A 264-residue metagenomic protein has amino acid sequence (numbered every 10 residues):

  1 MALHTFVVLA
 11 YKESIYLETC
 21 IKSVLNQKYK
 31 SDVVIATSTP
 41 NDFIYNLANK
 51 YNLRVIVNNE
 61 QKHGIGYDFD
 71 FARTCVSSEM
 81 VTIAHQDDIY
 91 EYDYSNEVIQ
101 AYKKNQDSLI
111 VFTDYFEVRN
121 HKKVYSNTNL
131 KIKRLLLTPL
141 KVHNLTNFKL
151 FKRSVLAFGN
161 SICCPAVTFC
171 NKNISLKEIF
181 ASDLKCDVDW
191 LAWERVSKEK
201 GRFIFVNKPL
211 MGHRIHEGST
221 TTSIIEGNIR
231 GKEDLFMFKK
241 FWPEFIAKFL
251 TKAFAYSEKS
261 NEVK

Functional and structural regions predicted by a protein language model:
M1-S23: N-proximal low-complexity "stem/linker" segments adjacent to membrane-targeting elements
K22-S31: Short, acidic, metal-binding catalytic loop of nucleotide-sugar glycosyltransferases
S31-P40, V57-N58: Short beta-strand/loop segment that forms part of the nucleotide-sugar
A36-Y45, H85: A conserved acidic beta->alpha catalytic loop
N59-V76: Glycine-rich, basic loop-to-helix element that forms the pyrophosphate-binding segment of sugar-nucleotide handling
V81: Short aromatic/hydrophobic "clamp" motif used to bind/position activated sugar donors
D93-K133: Conserved donor NDP-sugar-binding/catalytic core segment of glycosyltransferases
T138-R230: Conserved nucleotide-sugar donor-binding catalytic segment
